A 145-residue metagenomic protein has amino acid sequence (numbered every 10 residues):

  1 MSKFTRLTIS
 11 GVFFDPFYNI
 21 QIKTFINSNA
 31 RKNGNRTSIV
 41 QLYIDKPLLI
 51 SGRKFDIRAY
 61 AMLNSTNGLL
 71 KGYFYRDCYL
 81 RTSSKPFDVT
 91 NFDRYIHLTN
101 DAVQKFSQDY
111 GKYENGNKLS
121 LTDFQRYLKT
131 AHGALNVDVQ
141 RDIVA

Functional and structural regions predicted by a protein language model:
S2-A145: Catalytic core of tubulin tyrosine ligase-like
